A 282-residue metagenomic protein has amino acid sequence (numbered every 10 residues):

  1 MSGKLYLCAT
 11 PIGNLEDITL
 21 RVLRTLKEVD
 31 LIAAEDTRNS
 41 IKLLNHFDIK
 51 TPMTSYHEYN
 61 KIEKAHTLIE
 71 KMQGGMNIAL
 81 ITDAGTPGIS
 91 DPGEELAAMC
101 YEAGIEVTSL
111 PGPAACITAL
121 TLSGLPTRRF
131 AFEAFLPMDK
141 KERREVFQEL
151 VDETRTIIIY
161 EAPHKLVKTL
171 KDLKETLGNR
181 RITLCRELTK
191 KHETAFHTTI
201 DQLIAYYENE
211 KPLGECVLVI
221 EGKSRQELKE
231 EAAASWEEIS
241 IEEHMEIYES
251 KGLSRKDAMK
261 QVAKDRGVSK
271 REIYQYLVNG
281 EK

Functional and structural regions predicted by a protein language model:
M1-H57: Glycine-rich, flexible N-terminal cofactor/catalytic loop recognition
S2, T156, P163-K282: A contiguous loop/helix-start segment that scaffolds small-molecule binding in enzyme catalytic cores
G3-L5, G74-A79, R155-T156: Loop/turn-to-beta-strand initiation segments
I12-G13, D83-P87, P163-K165, K223-R225: Short glycine-rich anion-binding loops that position phosphate/pyrophosphate groups of nucleotides and phosphorylated
L26-I32, G104-T108, T156-I157: Short active-site oxyanion
T54-I62, L136-D139: Conserved helicase motor
P92-L96, R255: Glycine-centered tight-turn and secondary-structure capping sites
E95-E153: Class I SAM-dependent methyltransferase SAM-binding "motif I" and its flanking Rossmann-like core
